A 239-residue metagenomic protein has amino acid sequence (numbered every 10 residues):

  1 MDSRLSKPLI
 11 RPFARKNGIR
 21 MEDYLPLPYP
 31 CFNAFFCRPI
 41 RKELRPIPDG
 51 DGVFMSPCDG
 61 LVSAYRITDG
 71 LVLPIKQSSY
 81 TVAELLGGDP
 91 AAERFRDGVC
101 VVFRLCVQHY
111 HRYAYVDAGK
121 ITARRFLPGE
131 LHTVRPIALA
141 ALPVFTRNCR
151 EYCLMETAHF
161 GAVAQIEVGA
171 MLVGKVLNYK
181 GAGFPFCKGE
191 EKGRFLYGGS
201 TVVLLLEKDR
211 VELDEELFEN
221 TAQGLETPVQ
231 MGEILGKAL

Functional and structural regions predicted by a protein language model:
M1-L239: Contiguous, well-folded functional domains in the mature portion of proteins
